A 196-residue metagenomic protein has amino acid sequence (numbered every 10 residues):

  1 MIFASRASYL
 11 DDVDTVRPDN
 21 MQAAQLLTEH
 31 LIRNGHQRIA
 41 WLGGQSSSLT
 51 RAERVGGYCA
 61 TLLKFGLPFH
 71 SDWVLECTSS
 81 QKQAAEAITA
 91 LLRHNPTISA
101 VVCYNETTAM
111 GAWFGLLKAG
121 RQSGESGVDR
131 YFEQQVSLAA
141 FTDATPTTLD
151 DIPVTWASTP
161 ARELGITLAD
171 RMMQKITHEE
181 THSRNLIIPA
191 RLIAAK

Functional and structural regions predicted by a protein language model:
M1-E29, R33, R93, T97 (+1 more regions): Alpha-helical recognition/docking segments in bacterial nutrient-uptake and carbohydrate-utilization systems
D12-V13, I32, R51-A52, G111-G115 (+1 more regions): Short glycine-/acidic-enriched loop or helix-start segments at secondary-structure transitions that form or flank
T15-L26, L42-T89, V102-G111, A140-A144 (+2 more regions): Hinge/beta->alpha junction and helix N-cap segments in small-molecule ligand-binding domains
E29, R33, G56, A60-K64 (+5 more regions): Short, well-ordered alpha-helices that flank and scaffold nucleotide-derived cofactor binding pockets
Q37, P68-H70, Q122: Conserved H-loop
Q37-R38, S99: Short acidic/polar active-site loop segments enriched in Thr and Asp
L92-K196: Flexible loop/turn connectors
